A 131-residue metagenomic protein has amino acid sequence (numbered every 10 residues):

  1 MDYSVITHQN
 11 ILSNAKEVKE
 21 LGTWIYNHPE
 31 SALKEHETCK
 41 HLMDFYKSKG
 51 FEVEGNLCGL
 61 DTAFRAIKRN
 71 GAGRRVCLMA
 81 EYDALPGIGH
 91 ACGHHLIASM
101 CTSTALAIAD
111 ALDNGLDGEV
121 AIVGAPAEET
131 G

Functional and structural regions predicted by a protein language model:
D2-E119: Acidic/His- and Gly-rich active-site-bordering loop/insert found across diverse amide/peptide-bond hydrolases
Y82-L85, V123-G131: Acidic, glycine-rich active-site loops and adjacent beta-strand->loop/helix elements that engage anionic groups
